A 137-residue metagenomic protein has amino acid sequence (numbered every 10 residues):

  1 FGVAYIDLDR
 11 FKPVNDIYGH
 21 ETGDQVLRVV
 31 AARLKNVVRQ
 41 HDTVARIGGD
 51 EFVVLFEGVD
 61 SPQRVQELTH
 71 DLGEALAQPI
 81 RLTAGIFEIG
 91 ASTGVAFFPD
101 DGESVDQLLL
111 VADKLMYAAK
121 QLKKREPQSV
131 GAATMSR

Functional and structural regions predicted by a protein language model:
F1-G2, D9-R39, A45-G49, V53-V54 (+3 more regions): Conserved long alpha-helical elements within nucleotide-processing catalytic cores of c-di-GMP signaling and class III
V3-Y5, V95: Conserved hydrophobic/aromatic beta-strand scaffold that supports enzyme active sites
I6, I17, I47, I80 (+1 more regions): Weak global preference for isoleucine
R39-Q40, I80: A short, acidic/glycine-rich surface segment
V44, D71, R81, G85-I86 (+1 more regions): Cyclic nucleotide signaling catalytic output domains
L55-E57, A96: Short hydrophobic/aromatic beta-strand micro-patches that form the beta-sheet surface supporting nucleotide- or nucleic
G58-D60, D100: Hydrophobic/aromatic docking surface of two-component receiver
